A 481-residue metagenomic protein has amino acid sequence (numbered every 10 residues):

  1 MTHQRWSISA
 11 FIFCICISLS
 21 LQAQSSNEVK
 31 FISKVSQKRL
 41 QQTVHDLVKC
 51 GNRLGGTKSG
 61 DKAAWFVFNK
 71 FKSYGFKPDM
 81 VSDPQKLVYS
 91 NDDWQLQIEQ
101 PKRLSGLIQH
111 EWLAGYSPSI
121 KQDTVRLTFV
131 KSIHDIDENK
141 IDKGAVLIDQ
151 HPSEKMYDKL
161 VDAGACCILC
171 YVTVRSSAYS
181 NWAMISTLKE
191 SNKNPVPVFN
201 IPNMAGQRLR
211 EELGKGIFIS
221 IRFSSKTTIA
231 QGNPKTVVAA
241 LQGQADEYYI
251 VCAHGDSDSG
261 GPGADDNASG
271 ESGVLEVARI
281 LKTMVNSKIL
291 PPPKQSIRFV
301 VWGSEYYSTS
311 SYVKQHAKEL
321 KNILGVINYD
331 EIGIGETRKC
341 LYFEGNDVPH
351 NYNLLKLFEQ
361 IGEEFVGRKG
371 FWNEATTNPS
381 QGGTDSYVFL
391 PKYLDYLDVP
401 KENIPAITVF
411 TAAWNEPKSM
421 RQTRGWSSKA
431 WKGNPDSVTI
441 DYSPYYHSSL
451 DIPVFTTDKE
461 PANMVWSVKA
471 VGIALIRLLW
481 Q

Functional and structural regions predicted by a protein language model:
S9-S20: Bacterial N-terminal signal peptides
S25-K58, D83, A178, L188 (+3 more regions): N-terminal capping segment at the start of a domain
H45, K49-A145: Noncatalytic luminal/extracellular "stalk/propeptide" segments of secretory-pathway proteins
G55-T57, S105-N200, P262, D266 (+1 more regions): Extracellular/luminal Protease-associated
Q109-E138, T187-A264, S287-K288: Soluble metallo-hydrolase cores and metallopeptidase-like ectodomains found primarily in the secretory/periplasmic
D149-H151, V237, Y249-Y307, V471: Alpha-helical metal-binding/catalytic segments enriched in His/Glu/Asp
D246, W302-S419: Metal-dependent peptidase/peptidase-like ectodomains
T411-Q481: His/Asp/Glu-rich mid-to-C-terminal helical/loop segments that flank catalytic regions of hydrolases
